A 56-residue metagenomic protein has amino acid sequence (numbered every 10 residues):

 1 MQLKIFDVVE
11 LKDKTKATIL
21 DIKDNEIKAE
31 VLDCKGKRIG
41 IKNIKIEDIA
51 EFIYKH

Functional and structural regions predicted by a protein language model:
Q2-K55: Basic/aromatic-rich interaction segments and small domains that mediate binding to polyanionic partners
